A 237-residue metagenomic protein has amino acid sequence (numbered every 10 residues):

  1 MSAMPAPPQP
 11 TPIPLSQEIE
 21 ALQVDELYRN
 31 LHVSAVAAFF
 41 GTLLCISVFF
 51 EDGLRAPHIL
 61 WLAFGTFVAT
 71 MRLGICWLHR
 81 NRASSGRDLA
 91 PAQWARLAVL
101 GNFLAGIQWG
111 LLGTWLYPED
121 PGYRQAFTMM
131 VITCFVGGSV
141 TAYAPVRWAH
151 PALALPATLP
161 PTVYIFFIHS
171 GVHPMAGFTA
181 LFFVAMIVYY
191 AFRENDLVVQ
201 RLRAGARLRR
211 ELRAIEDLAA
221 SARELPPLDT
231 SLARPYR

Functional and structural regions predicted by a protein language model:
M1-L15: Short, charged cytosolic
Q9, L27-S84, T162, L181 (+1 more regions): Hydrophobic alpha-helical transmembrane segments of multi-pass membrane proteins
Q17-L27, R87-D88: Cytosolic juxtamembrane amphipathic/interface segments immediately preceding and feeding into a transmembrane helix
Q23, L27, L31, L54-L62 (+5 more regions): Hydrophobic, aromatic-rich alpha-helical transmembrane segments and their membrane-interface anchor motifs
C76-G86, Y143-L153, G171-L181, N195-A206: A cytosolic-side transmembrane-helix exit/cap motif
S85-N102: Juxtamembrane helix-capping/reentrant segments at transmembrane boundaries
A98-Y189: Hydrophobic transmembrane alpha-helices
Y190, L197-P235: Amphipathic coiled-coil signal-transmission "stalk" helices
